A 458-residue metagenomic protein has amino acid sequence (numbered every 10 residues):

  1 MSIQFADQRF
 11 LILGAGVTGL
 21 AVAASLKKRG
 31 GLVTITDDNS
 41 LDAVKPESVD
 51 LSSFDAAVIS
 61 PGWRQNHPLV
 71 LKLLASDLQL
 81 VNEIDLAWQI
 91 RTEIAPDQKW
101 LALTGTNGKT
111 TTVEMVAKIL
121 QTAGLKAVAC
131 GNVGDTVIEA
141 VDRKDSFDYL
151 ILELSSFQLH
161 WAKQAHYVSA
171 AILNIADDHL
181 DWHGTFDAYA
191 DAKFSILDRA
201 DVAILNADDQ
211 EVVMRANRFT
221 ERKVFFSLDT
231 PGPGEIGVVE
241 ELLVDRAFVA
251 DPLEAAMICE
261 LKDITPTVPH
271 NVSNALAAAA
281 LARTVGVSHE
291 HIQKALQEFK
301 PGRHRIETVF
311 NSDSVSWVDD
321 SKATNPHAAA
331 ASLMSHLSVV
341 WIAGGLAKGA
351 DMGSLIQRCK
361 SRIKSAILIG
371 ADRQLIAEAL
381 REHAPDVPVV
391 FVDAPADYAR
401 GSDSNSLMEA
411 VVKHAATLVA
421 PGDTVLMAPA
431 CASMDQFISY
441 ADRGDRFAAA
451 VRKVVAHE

Functional and structural regions predicted by a protein language model:
M1-L11, A15-D38: Hydrophobic, well-ordered beta-alpha structural blocks that scaffold small-molecule cofactor pockets
I3-R9, A21-S25, C259-K364, E378: Nucleotide phosphate-binding/pyrophosphate-handling subdomain across enzymes that bind or process nucleotide phosphates
R9, A24-K28, E47-S52, P61-A207 (+4 more regions): Phosphate-binding loop of NTP-binding sites
V17, R64, N107-T111, V272 (+2 more regions): Residue-level detector of alpha-helix initiation sites
L26, A57, L103, N132 (+12 more regions): Residue-level signal for inorganic ion chemistry
T34-D37, L205-A207, I342-A343, R362-D372: Short internal beta-strands
V81-L86, E221-V238, Q293-Q297, E307-F310 (+2 more regions): Beta-strand->loop->alpha-helix junctions that form or flank phosphate-binding loops in nucleotide-handling enzymes
I356-D423, H457-E458: C-terminal helical cap/extension that packs against the catalytic core of soluble nucleotide-cofactor enzymes
